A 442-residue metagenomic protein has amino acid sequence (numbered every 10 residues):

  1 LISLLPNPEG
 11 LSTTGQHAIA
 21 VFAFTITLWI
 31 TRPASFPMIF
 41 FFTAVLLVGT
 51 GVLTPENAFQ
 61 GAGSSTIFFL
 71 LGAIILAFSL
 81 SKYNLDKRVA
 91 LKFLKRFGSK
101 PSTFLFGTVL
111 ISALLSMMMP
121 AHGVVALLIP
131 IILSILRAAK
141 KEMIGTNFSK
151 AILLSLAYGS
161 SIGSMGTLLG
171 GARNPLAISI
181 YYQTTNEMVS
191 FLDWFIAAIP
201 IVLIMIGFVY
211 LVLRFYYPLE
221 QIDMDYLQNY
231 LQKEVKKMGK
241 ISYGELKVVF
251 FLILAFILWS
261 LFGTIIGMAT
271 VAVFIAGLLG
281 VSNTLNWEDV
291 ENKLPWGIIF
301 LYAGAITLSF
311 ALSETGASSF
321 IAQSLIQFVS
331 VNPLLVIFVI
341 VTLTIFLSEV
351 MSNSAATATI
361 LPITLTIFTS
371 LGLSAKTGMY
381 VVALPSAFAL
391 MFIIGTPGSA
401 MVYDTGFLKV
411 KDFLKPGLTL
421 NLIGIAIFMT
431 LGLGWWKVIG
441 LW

Functional and structural regions predicted by a protein language model:
L1-F69, T185-N186, D193-Q323, L420-I425 (+1 more regions): Hydrophobic transmembrane alpha-helices of multi-pass small-molecule transporters
L1-L4, K82-L85, K141-G159, G163-A177 (+2 more regions): Juxtamembrane and boundary regions of transmembrane helices in multi-pass small-molecule transporters and channels
N7, M38, F42-M143, L294-I298 (+1 more regions): Membrane-embedded alpha-helical segments and adjacent helix-loop junctions characteristic of multi-pass solute
L11-G15, P33, A62, L80 (+17 more regions): Alpha-helix capping and helix-loop boundary segments enriched in small/acidic/polar residues
T27-A34, I111-P120, A157-L169, L258-T264 (+2 more regions): Transmembrane alpha-helix interface/packing and boundary motifs in multi-pass membrane proteins, characterized by
T27-P37, L80, L85-D86, A90 (+3 more regions): Alpha-helical transmembrane segments of integral membrane proteins, especially early/N-terminal helices
F42, G107, I111, S155-Y158 (+9 more regions): Hydrophobic residues within alpha-helical transmembrane segments of multi-pass solute transporters/permease subunits
